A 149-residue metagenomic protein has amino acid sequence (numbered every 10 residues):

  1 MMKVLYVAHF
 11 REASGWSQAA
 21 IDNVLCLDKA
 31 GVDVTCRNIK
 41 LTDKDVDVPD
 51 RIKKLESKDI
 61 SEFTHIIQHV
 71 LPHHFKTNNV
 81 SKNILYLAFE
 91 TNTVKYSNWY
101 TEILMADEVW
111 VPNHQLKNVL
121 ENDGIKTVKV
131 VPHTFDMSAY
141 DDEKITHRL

Functional and structural regions predicted by a protein language model:
M1-L41: N-terminal subdomain of nucleotide-sugar transferases
L5, N38-V119: Extended catalytic core of nucleotide-activated donor transferases of GT-like folds
H9-F10, A88-E90, H133: Conserved donor-binding loops in enzymes that form glycosidic bonds
V32, G124-K126: Short phosphate-binding/catalytic loops that engage adenosine nucleotides
L85, T127-H133: Short hydrophobic/aromatic-enriched beta-strand-loop microsegments
N98, F135-L149: Acidic anion/phosphate-binding donor-loop and adjacent secondary structure in glycosyltransferase catalytic cores
